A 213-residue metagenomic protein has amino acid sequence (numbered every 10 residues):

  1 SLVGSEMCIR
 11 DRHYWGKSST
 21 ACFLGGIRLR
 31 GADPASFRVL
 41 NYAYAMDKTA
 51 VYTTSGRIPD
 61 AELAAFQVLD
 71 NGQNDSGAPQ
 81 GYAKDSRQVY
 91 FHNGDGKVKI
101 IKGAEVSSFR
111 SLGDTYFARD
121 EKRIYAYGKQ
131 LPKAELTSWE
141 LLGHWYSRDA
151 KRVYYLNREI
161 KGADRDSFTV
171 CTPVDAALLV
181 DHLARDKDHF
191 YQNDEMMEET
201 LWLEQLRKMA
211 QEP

Functional and structural regions predicted by a protein language model:
L2-I9: Short, small-residue-biased leader/transition segments that mark boundaries at the very start of proteins
C8, P132, S138-W139, E195: Intrinsically disordered, low-complexity regions enriched in Ser/Pro/Gly/Gln/His and often acidic
R10-H13, A35-Y42, A65-Q80, V106-D114 (+2 more regions): Short, recurring structural edge motifs at helix starts
G16-I27, A45-R57, P79-G94, T115-Q130 (+2 more regions): Extracellular/lumenal glycan-associated surfaces
R28-P34, R57-F66, V98-V106, Q130-T137 (+1 more regions): Surface-exposed, flexible coil segments in extracellular/virion-facing regions
M197-E212: Low-complexity intrinsically disordered segments
